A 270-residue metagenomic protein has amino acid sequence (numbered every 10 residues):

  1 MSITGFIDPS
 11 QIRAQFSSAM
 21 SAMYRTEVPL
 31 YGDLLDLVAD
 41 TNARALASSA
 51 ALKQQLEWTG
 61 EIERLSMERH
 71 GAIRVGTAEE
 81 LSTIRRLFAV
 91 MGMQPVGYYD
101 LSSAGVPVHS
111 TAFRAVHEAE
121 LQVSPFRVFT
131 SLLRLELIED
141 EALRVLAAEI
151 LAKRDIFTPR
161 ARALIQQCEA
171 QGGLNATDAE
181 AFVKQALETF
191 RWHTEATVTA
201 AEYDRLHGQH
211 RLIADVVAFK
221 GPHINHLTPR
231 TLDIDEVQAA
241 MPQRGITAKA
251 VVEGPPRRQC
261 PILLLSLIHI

Functional and structural regions predicted by a protein language model:
M1-I268: Extended, well-ordered protein cores
